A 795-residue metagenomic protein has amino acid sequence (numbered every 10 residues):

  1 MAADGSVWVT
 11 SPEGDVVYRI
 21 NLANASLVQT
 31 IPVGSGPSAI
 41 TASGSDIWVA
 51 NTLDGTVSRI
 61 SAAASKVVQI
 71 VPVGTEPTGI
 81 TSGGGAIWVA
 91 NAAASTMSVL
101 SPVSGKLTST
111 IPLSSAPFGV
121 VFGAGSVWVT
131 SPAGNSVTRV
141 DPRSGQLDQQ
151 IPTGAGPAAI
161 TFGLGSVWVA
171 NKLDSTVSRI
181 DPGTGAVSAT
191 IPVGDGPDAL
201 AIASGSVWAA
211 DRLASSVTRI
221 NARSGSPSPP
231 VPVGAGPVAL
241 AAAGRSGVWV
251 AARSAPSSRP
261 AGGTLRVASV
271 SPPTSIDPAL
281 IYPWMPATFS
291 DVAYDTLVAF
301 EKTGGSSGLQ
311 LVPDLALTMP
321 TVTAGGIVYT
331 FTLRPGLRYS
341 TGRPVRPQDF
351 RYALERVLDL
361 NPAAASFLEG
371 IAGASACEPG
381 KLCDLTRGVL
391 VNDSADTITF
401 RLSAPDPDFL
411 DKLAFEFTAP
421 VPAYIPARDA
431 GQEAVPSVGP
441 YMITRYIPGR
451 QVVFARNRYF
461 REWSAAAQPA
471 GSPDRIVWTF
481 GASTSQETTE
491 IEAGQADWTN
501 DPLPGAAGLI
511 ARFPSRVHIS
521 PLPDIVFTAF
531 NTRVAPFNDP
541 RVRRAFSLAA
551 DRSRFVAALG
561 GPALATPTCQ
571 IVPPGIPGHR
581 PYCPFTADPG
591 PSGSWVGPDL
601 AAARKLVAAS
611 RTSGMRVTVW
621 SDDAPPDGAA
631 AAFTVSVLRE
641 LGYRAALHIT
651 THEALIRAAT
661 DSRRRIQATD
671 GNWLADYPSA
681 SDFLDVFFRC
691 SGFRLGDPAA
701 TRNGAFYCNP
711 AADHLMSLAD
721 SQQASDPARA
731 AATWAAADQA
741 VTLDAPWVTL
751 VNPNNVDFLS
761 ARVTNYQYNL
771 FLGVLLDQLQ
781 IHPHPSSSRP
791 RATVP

Functional and structural regions predicted by a protein language model:
A268-A324, P436: N-terminal lobe/hinge region of extracytoplasmic solute-binding protein
E301-S306, A404-R475, S485-Q486, A601 (+2 more regions): Gly/Pro-rich hinge or "lid" segments in bacterial periplasmic/extracellular proteins
L317-E369, T399, E487-E492, P536-N538: Aromatic- and charge-enriched surface segment that lines or borders ligand/interaction sites
T332, P344, D349-R351, L358-A423 (+1 more regions): Surface-exposed binding/hinge segments that line and control ligand-binding clefts or catalytic entry sites
V391, R544, V556-L559, P589-G597 (+4 more regions): Extracytoplasmic/peripheral linker and loop segments enriched in polar/acidic and small residues with frequent Thr/Pro
Y441, A563-A609, A624-A629, S725: Structural transition elements
T444-A455, S464, V477-V534, A557-A558 (+1 more regions): Extracellular/periplasmic solute-recognition and catalytic clefts
R533, F537-H579, A629-A630, V741-P746: Periplasmic-binding protein-like
